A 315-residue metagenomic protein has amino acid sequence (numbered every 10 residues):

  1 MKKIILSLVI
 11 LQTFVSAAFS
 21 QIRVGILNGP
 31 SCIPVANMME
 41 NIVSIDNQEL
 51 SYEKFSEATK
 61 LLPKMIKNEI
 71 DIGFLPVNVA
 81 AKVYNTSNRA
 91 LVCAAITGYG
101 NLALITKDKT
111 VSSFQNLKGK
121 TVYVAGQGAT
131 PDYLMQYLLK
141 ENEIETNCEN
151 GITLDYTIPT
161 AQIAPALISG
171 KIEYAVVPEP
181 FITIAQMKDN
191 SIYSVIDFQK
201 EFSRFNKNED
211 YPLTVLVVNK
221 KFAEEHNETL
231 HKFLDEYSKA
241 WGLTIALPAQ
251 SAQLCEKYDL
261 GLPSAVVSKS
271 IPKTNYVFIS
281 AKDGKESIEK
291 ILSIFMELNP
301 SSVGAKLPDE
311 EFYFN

Functional and structural regions predicted by a protein language model:
K3, A17-K54, A58, V277 (+1 more regions): N-terminal hydrophobic or amphipathic helices and topogenic motifs
I4-F14: Sec-dependent N-terminal signal peptides
T13-A17, L138: Hydrophobic membrane-targeting alpha-helices
I22-N147, G151-D155, E173-E179, V195: Short, glycine-/small- and polar/acidic-enriched structural segments that line small-molecule recognition paths
C32-A36, L62, I66, V77-A80 (+13 more regions): Extracytoplasmic/secreted envelope proteins and their assembly/folding machinery, especially bacterial periplasmic
N37-M39, L102-V111, D210-E228, S280: A bilobed periplasmic-binding-protein/Venus flytrap-type ligand-binding module shared by bacterial periplasmic
V77-V79, P159-L254: Pocket-lining segment of extracytoplasmic ligand-binding domains
A223-S301: Secondary-structure end/capping motifs
